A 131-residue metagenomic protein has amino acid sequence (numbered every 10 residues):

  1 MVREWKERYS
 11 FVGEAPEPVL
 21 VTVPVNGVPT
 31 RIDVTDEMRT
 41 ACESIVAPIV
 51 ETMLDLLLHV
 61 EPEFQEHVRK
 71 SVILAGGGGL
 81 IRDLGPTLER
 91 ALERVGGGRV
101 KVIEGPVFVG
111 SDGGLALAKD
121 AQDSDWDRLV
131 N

Functional and structural regions predicted by a protein language model:
M1, M38-T52, L80, L84 (+1 more regions): Helical mechanochemical/support elements of P-loop NTPase systems and associated helical scaffolds
M1-V46, K70: Phosphate-binding glycine-rich/basic clefts of nucleotide- and phosphate-handling proteins, predominantly
Y9, G13, L92, A118-D125: Conserved NTP-handling cores and scaffolds of large molecular machines
S10, E14, F64-E89, P106: Glycine-rich phosphate-binding loops at beta-strand->alpha-helix junctions
A41-V68, T87, G114-A121: Phosphate/ATP-binding catalytic cores across multiple sugar-kinase/actin-like superfamilies, primarily ASKHA
R90-G96: Short helix-loop-beta junction
K101-N131: Glycine-rich phosphate-binding/hydrolytic loop that grips phosphoryl groups
